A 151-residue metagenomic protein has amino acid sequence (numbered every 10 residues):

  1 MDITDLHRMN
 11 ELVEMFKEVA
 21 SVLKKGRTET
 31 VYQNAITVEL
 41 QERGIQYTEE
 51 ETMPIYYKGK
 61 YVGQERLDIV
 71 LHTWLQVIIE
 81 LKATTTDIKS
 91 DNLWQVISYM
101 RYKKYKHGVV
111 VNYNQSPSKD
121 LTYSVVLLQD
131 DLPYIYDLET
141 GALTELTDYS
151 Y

Functional and structural regions predicted by a protein language model:
M1-I3, I135-Y151: Non-catalytic C-terminal interaction segments of nucleic acid-processing enzymes
M1-K25: Interdomain/boundary linker segments immediately adjacent to catalytic/signaling cores
T28-Q76, P117-V125, L143-D148: Active-site metal-binding core of divalent-cation-utilizing nuclease and nuclease-like domains
I79: Conserved beta3 VAIK motif of the Hanks protein kinase fold
K82-L138: Nucleic-acid nuclease catalytic cores
